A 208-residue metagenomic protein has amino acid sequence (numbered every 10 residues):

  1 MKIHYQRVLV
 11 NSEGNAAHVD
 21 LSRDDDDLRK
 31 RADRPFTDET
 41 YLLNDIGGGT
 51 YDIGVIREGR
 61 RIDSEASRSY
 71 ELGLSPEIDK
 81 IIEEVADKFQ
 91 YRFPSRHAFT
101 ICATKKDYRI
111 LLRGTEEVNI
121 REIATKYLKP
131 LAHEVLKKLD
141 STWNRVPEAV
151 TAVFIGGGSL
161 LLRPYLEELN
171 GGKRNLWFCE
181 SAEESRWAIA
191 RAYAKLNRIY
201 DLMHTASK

Functional and structural regions predicted by a protein language model:
M1-Y41, D63-L74, Y108-I110, I120-A152 (+1 more regions): Nucleotide/phosphate-binding catalytic cleft detector across ATP-hydrolyzing and phosphate-transferring enzymes
Y5-G14, T50-E58, I82-A86, F93-H97 (+1 more regions): Noncatalytic linker/hinge segments flanking ATPase motor cores
R29-R61, I81: Gly/Thr-rich phosphate-binding beta-strand-loop-beta motif of the actin/hexokinase/Hsp70
G49, G158-S159: Gly/Ser/Thr-rich beta-alpha loop segments that engage phosphate groups in nucleotides
G54-S95, S185: Glycine-rich phosphate-binding loop plus the immediately following alpha-helix
A86-T125: A mobile "lid/hinge" subdomain adjacent to the ATP/sugar-phosphate binding pocket shared across diverse ATP-dependent
